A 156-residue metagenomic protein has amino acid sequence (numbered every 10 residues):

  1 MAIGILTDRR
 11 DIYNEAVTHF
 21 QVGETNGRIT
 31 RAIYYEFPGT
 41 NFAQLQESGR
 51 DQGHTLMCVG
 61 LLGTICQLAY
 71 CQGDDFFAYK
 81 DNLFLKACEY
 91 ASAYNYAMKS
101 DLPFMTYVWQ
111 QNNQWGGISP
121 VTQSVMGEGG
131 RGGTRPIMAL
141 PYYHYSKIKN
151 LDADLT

Functional and structural regions predicted by a protein language model:
M1-Q72: Aromatic-lined, polymer-binding surfaces characteristic of secreted/periplasmic polysaccharide-degrading enzymes
F76-T156: CBM-like carbohydrate-recognition segments
